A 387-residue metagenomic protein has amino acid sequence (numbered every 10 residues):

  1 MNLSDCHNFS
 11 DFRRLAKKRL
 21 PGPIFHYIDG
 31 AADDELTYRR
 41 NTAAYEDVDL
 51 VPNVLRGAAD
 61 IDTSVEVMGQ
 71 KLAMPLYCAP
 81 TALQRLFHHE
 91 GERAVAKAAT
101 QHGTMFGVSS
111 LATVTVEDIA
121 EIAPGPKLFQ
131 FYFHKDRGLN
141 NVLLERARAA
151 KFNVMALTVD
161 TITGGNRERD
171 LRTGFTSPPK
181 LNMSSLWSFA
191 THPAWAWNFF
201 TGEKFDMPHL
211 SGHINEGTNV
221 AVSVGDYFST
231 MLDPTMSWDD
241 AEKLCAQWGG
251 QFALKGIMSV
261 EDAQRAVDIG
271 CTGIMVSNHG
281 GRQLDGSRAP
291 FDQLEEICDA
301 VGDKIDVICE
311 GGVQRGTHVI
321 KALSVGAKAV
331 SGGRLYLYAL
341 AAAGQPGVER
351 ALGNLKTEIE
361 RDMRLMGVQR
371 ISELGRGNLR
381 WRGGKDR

Functional and structural regions predicted by a protein language model:
M1-E46, A289-R387: Alpha/beta catalytic cores of nucleotide-metabolism and tRNA/nucleoside-modifying enzymes
M1-G69, P178-M236, S372-L374, R380-R387: An N-cap/entry alpha-helix motif that binds or orients negatively charged groups
A32-D33, S110-V114, K135, M258 (+1 more regions): Short beta->alpha linker loops
D49, S64-E66, P75-A79, M105-G107 (+2 more regions): Short, conserved beta-strand segments within well-ordered enzyme catalytic domains that often line or immediately flank
L72-L111: Glycine-rich active-site/cofactor-binding loop and its immediate structural neighborhood
Y77-L83, P126-Y132, G225-Y227: Short, basic, glycine/proline-bearing loop/turn elements
L83, K97, I122, G138-C309 (+1 more regions): Alpha/beta enzyme core
T100-I122, P126-N140: A gly/proline- and charged-residue-enriched helix-loop-helix capping module
